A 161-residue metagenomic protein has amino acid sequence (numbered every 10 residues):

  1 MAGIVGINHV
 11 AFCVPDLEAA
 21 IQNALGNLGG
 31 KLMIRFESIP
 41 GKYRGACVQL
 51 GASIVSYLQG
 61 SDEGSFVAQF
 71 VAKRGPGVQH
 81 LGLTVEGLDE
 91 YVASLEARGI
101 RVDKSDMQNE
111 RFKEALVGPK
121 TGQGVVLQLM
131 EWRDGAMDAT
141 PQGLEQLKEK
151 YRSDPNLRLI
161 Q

Functional and structural regions predicted by a protein language model:
M1-G3, A46-C47, V92-Q161: Vicinal oxygen chelate
A2-A20, G26-M33, G51, V55-S56: The feature marks the first
A2-P15, I34-G41, G82-L88, T140-E149: Short low-complexity stretches enriched in small and charged residues
G3-I4, S61, G75: General secondary-structure edge motif
I7-P15, A46-Q49, A68-A93, V117: Vicinal oxygen chelate
P15-P40, K73-P76, T84-N109: Extended intrinsically disordered, low-complexity coil regions enriched in Ser, Thr, Gly, Ala and often Pro
E18-K31, D62-S65, R133, R158-I160: Short N-terminal helix-initiation segments at or just after the protein's N-terminus
K31-A72, M107-D134: Conserved short beta-strand elements that form part of the metal-binding/catalytic scaffold of enzyme active sites
